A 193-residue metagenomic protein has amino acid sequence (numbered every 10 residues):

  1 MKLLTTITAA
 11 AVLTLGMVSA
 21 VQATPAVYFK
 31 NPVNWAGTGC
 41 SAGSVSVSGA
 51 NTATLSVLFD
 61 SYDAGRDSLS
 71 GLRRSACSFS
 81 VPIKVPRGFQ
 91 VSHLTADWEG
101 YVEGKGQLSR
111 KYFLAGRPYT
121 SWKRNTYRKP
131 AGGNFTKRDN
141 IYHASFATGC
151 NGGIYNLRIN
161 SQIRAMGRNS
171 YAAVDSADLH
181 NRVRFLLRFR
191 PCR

Functional and structural regions predicted by a protein language model:
T14-Q22: C-terminal segment of classical bacterial N-terminal signal peptides
Q22-D67: N-terminal leader/pro-regions and domain N-caps
G71-R87, I141-Y142: Short beta-strands within extracellular/lumenal beta-sheet-rich domains
Q90-E103: A short beta-strand element within beta-rich, extracytoplasmic domains of secreted/secretory-pathway proteins
K105-P118, V174: Short, surface-exposed beta-strand/strand-loop-strand elements in extracellular ectodomains
T126-Y155: Short, surface-exposed tryptophan/glycine-enriched loops that mediate extracellular molecular recognition
N151-R168: Internal, hydrophobic beta-strand segments that form the core of beta-sheet-rich folds
A165-R193: Proprotein-processing/basic-patch segments
